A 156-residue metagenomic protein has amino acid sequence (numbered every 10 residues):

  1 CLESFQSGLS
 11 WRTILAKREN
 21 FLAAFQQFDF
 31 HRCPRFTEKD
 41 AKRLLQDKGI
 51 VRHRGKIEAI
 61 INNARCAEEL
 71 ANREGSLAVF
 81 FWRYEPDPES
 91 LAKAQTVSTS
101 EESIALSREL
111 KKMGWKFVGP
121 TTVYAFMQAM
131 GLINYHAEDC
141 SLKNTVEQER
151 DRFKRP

Functional and structural regions predicted by a protein language model:
C1-P156: HhH-family (HhH-GPD) DNA N-glycosylase catalytic core used in base-excision repair
